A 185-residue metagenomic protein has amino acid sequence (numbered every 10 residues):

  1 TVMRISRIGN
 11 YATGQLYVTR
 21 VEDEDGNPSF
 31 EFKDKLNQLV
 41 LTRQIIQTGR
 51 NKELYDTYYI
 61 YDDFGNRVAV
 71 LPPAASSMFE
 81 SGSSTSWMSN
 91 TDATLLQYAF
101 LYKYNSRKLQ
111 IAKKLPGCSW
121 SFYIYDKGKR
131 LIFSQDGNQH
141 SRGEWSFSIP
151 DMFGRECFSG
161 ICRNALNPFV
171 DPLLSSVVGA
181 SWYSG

Functional and structural regions predicted by a protein language model:
T1-G185: Beta-strand elements of repeat-based all-beta scaffolds
